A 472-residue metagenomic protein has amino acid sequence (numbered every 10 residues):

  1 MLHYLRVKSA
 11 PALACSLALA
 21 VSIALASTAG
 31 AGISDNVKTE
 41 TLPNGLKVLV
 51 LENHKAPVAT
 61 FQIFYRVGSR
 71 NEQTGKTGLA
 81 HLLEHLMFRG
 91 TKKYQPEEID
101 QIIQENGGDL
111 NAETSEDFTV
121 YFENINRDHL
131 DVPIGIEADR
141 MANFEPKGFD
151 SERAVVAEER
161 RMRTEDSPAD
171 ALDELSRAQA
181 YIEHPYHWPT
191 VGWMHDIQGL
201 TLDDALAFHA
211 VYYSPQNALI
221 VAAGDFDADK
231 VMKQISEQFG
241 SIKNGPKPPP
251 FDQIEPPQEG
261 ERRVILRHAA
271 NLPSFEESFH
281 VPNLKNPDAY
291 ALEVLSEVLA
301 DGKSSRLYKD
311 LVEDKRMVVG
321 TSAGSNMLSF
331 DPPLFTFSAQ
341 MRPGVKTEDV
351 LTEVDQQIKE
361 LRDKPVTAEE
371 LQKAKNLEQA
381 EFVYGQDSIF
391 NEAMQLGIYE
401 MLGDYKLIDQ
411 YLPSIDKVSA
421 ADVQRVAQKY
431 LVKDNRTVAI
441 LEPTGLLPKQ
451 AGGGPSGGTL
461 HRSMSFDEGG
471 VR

Functional and structural regions predicted by a protein language model:
M1-K8: N-terminal secretory signal peptides that target proteins for export/translocation
L2, N36, T41, E98-K247 (+3 more regions): Charge-rich, well-structured scaffold segments of protease-associated domains
A12-A26: Bacterial N-terminal signal peptides
A26-S34: Boundary at the C-terminal end of the N-terminal hydrophobic targeting segment
I33-D35, Q62-V67, R425: N-terminal post-signal-peptidase region of extra-cytosolic proteins
G45, H54-I102, P287-L299, Y308-K309: Active/ligand-binding-proximal structured segments within catalytic/core domains that scaffold catalytic residues
E52-K55, N271, H461: Peptidyl-prolyl cis-trans isomerase
R161, A178, K247-R306, S465-F466 (+1 more regions): His/Glu-based metal-binding/catalytic segments typifying zinc-dependent metallopeptidases
